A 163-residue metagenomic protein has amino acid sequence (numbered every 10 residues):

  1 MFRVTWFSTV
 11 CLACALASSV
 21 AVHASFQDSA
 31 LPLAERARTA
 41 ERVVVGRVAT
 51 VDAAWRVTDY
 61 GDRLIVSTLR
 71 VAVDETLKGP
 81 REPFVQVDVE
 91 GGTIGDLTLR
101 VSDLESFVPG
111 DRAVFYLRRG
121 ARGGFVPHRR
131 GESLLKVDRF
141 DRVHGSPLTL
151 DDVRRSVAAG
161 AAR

Functional and structural regions predicted by a protein language model:
F2-T5, C11-C14, S18-R163: Transition segments tied to proteolytic processing and entry into folded domains
